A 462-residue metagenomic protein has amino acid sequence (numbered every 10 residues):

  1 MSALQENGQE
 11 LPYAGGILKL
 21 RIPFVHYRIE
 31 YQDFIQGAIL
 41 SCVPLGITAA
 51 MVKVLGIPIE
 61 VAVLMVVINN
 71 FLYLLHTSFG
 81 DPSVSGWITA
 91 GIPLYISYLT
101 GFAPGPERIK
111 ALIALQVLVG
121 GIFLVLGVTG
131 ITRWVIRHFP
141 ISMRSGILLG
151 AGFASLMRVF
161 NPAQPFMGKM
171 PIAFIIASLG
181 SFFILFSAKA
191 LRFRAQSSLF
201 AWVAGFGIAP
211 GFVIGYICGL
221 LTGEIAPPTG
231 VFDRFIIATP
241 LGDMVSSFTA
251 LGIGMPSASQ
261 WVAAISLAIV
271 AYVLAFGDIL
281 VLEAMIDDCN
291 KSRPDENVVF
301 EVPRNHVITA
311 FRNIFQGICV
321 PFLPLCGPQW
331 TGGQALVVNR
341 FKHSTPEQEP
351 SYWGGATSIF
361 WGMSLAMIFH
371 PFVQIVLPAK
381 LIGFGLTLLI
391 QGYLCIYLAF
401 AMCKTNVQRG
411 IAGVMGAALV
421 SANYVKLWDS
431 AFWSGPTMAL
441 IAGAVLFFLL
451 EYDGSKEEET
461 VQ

Functional and structural regions predicted by a protein language model:
M1-I59, Q196-F200, A204-F300, E459-Q462: Helix-loop-helix hairpins and the membrane-proximal interhelical loops of multi-pass alpha-helical transport proteins
A14-I29, Q36-I47, D81-A151, D295-G392: Helix-loop-helix junctions within the multi-pass membrane cores of secondary transporters/permeases
A49-A50, F71-L75, Y98, L124 (+4 more regions): Alpha-helical transmembrane segments of multipass membrane proteins
L55-S78: Loop-to-helix transition at the N-terminal end of transmembrane alpha-helices
E60-A62, E301, V407-A412: Membrane-interfacial loop-to-transmembrane alpha-helix junctions, especially the N-terminal start
V66-N70, T89-A90, A444: Residue-level recognition of pore/gate-forming positions within transmembrane alpha-helices of multi-pass
I109-I225, G354-Q462: Membrane-embedded alpha-helical modules
